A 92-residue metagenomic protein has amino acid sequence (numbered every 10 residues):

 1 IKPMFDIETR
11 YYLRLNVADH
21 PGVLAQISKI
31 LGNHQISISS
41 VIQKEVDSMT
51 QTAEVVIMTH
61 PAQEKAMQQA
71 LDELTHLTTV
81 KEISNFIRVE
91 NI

Functional and structural regions predicted by a protein language model:
I1-I92: A conserved regulatory-domain signal marking ACT and ACT-like small-molecule sensing domains and adjacent regulatory
